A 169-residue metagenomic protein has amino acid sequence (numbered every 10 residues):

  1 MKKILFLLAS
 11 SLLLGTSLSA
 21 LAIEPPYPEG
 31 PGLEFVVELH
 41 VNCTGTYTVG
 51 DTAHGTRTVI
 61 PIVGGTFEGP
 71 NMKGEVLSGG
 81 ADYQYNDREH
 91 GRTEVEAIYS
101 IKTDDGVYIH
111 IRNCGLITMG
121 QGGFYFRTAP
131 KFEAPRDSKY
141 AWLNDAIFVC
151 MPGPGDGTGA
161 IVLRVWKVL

Functional and structural regions predicted by a protein language model:
M1-I4: Positively charged n-region of N-terminal signal peptides that target proteins for export
L7-S17: Bacterial N-terminal signal peptides
L21-L169: Beta-strand-enriched cores of mature, soluble protein domains
